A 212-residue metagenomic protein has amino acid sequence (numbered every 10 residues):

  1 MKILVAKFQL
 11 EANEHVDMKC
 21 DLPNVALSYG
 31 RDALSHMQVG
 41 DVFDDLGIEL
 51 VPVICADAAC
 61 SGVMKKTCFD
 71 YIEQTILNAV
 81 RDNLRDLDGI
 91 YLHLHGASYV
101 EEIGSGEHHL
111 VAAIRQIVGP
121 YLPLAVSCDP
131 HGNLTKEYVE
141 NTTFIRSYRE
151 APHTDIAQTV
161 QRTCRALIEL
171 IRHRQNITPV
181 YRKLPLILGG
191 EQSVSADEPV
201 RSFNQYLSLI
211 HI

Functional and structural regions predicted by a protein language model:
M1-K2, G40-V42, Q74-L84: Short amphipathic alpha-helices and their capping/turn segments at secondary-structure boundaries
M1-V42: N-terminal amphipathic/basic leader segments beginning at the initiator methionine
L4, Q9-E11, K66-C68, E73 (+1 more regions): Active-site histidine-anchored catalytic micro-motif
K7-H15, S35, H153-I156, Y181-E191: Active-site catalytic microenvironments in core metabolic enzymes, especially phosphate/sugar-handling
V39-V51, I117-V118: A structural motif corresponding to the C-terminal end of an alpha-helix and its immediate exit/capping segment
I48, I54-V63, T67-C68, I72-E73: Low-complexity, highly charged intrinsically disordered N-terminal segments that act as targeting/localization
V160, E169-L207: Conserved anion/nucleotide-ligand pocket segment
I210-I212: Conserved small/polar residues in nucleotide/adenosyl-binding loops
